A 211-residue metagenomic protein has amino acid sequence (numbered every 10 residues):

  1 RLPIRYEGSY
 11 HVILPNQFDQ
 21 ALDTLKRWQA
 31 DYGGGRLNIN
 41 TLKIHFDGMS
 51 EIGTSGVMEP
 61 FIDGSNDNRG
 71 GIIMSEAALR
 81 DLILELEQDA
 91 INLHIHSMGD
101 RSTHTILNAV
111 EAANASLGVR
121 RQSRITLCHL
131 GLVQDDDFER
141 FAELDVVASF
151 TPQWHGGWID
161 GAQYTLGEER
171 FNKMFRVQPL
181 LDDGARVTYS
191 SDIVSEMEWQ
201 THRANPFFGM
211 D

Functional and structural regions predicted by a protein language model:
L2-H104, R140-V147, Q153: Metal-coordinating catalytic core of metallo-dependent amide/deamination hydrolases
L84-L93, R101-I125, H129-L130, D135-E139 (+1 more regions): His/Asp/Glu-enriched, well-ordered alpha-helical/loop segment that forms or immediately abuts the divalent-metal
